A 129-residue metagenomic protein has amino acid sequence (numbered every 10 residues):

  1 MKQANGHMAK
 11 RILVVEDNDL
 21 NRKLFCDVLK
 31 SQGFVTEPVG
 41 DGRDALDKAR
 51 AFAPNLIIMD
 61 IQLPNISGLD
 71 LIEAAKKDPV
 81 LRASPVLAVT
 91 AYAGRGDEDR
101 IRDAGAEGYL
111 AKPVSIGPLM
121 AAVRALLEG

Functional and structural regions predicted by a protein language model:
E16: Conserved acidic carboxylate
L20, D41-D44, S67-E73: Acidic catalytic/metal-coordinating carboxylates
K23-S31: Charged docking surfaces used in two-component/phosphorelay signaling
C26, V114-V123: C-terminal output helix
G33-G40, K48, L110: Short hydrophobic/Thr-rich beta-strand motif most characteristic of the beta2 strand and flanking loop of CheY-like
F52-I58, L63: Active-site beta3 strand of CheY-like receiver
P64, E73, R82, G94: The feature encodes the CheY-like receiver
